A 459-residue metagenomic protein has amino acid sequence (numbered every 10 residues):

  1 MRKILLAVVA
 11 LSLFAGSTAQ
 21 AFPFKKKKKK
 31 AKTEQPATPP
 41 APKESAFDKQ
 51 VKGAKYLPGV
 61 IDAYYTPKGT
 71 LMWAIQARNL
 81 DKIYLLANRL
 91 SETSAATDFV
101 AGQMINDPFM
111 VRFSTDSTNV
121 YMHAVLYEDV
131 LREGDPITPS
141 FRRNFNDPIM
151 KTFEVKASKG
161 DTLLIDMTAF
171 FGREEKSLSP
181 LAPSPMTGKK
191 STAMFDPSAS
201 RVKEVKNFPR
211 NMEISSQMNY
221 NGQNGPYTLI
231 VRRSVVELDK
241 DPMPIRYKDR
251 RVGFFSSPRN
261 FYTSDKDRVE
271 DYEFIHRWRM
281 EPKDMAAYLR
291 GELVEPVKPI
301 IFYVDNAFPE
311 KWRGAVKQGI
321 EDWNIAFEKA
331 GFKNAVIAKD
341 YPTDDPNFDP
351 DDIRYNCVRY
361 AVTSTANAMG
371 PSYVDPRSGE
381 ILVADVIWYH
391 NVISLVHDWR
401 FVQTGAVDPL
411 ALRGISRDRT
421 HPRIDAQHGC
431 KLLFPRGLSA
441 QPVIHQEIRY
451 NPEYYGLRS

Functional and structural regions predicted by a protein language model:
R2-V8: Sec-dependent signal peptide recognition, specifically the positively charged N-region followed immediately by
V8-A15: Bacterial N-terminal signal peptides
A19-P23: Boundary at the C-terminal end of the N-terminal hydrophobic targeting segment
F24-F308, A326, A330, A335 (+1 more regions): Auxiliary tRNA-acceptor-end handling modules of aminoacyl-tRNA synthetases
S45, G314-E321, I325: Solvent-exposed, polar/charged alpha-helical surfaces in well-ordered, non-transmembrane soluble domains, broadly
P309-R313: Alpha-helix N-cap/helix-initiation motif
